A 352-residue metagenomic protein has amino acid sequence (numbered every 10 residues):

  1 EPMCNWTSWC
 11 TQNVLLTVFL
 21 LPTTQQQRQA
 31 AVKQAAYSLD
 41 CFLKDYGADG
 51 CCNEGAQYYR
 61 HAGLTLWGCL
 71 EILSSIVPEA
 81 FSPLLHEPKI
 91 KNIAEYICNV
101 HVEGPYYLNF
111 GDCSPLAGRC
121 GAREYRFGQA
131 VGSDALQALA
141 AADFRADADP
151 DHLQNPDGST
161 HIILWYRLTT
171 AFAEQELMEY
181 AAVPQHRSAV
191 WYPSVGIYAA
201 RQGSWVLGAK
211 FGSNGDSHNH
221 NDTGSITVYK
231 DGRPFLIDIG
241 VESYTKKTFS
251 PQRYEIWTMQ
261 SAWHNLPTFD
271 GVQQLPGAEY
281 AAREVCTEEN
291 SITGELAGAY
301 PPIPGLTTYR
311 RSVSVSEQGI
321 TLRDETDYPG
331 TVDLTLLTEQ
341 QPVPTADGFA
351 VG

Functional and structural regions predicted by a protein language model:
E1-E103, C113: Aromatic-lined, polymer-binding surfaces characteristic of secreted/periplasmic polysaccharide-degrading enzymes
M3, A189, G215-S217, N221 (+3 more regions): Residues embedded in well-ordered secondary-structure elements
M3-W6, Y58-Y59, H218-T223, H264: Histidine-centered active-site/metal-ligand motif
L21, F42, Y46-D49, N53 (+6 more regions): Short secondary-structure junctions and interdomain/linker hinges
G63-F235: Carbohydrate-active enzyme catalytic cores, enriched for enzymes that act on polyanionic acidic polysaccharides
D143-G158, Y244-G352: CBM-like, beta-strand-rich accessory domains located in the C-terminal region of large, secreted polysaccharide-active
Y192-I197, R201-S261, R323, T338-Q340 (+1 more regions): Terminal accessory carbohydrate-recognition/targeting modules of carbohydrate-active enzymes
